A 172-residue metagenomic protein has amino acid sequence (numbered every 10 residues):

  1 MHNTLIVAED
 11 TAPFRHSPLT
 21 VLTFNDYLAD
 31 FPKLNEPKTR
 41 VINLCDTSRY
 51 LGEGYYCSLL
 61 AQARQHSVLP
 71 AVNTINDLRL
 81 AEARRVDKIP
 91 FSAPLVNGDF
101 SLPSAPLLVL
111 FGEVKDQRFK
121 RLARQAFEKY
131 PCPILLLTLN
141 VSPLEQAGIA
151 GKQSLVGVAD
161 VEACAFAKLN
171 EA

Functional and structural regions predicted by a protein language model:
M1-A172: Preference for protein termini
